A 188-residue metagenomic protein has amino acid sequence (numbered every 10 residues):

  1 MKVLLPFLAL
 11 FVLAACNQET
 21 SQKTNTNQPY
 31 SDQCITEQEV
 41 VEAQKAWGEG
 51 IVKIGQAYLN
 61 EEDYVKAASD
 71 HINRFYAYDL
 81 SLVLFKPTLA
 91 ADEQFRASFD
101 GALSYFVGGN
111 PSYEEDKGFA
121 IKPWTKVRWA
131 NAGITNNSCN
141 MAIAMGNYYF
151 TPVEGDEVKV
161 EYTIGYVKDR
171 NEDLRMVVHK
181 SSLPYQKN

Functional and structural regions predicted by a protein language model:
M1-L4: Positively charged n-region of N-terminal signal peptides that target proteins for export
P6-L10: Hydrophobic helical h-region of N-terminal Sec-dependent signal peptides in bacterial secretory/periplasmic proteins
V12-A15: C-terminal motif of bacterial Sec signal peptides marking the signal peptidase cleavage site
N17-F75: Short, low-complexity N-terminal intrinsically disordered segments enriched in polar/charged residues
Q18-T20, W124-R128, K159-E161: Non-catalytic regulatory/interaction regions at protein termini and inter-domain linkers
Q56-L103: Short, well-ordered alpha-helical segments enriched in acidic and aromatic residues
K86-T151: Surface-exposed, charged secondary-structure patches
N137-M145, Y149, V153-N188: Short beta-strand edge/turn micro-motifs at domain boundaries
